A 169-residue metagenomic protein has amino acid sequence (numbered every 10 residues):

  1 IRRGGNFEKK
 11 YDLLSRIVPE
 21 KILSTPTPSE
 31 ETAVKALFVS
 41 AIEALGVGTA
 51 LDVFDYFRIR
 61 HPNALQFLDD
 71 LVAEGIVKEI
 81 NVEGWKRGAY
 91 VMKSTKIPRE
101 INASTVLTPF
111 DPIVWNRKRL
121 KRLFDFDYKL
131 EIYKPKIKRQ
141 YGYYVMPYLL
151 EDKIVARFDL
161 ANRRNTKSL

Functional and structural regions predicted by a protein language model:
I1-V106, D111-P112, F126, L130 (+3 more regions): Long, low-complexity intrinsically disordered regions
N116: Conserved oxyanion/phosphate-binding beta-strand-loop segments in alpha/beta enzyme cores
R119: Glycine- and acidic-residue-rich catalytic/RNA-contacting loop of pseudouridine synthases
R122: Active-site-proximal segments of catalytic enzyme domains that coordinate small-molecule cofactors or metal ions
